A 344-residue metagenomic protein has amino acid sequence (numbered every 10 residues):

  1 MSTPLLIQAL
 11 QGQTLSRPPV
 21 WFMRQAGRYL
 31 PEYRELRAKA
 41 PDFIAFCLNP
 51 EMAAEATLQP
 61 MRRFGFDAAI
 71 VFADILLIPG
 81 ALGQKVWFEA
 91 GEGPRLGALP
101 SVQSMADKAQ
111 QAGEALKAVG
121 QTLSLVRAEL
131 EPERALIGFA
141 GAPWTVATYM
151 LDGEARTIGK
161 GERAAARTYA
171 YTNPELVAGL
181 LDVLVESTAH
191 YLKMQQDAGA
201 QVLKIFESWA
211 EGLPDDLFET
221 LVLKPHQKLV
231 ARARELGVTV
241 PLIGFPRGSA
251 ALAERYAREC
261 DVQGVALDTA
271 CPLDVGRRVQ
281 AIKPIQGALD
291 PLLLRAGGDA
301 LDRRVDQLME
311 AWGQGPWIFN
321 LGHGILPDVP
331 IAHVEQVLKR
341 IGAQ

Functional and structural regions predicted by a protein language model:
M1-F88, K228, D302, I331-Q344: N-terminal basic, low-complexity leaders that serve as flexible interaction/assembly modules and, when applicable, as
T14-P18, R62-A68, L130-L136, G199-Q201 (+4 more regions): Short, well-ordered coil/turn segments that N-cap beta-strands
P19, M61, V126, T188 (+6 more regions): Conserved, mostly hydrophobic/aromatic
K39-M52, R163-H190, D290-A300: Active-site mouth loops of central-metabolism enzymes
I75-V86, F139-A166, M194-L221: Active-site-proximal loop/short-helix segments that contain or immediately flank catalytic acid/base residue(s)
W87-Y191: Active-site-proximal, glycine-rich beta->alpha crossover segments in alpha/beta enzymes that shape flexible
K117-R134, D215-V240, R278-I282, V337-Q344: Alpha-helix-loop-beta-strand connector modules within alpha/beta enzyme cores
R232-Q344: Catalytic-face loop-and-helix region of soluble metabolic enzyme cores
